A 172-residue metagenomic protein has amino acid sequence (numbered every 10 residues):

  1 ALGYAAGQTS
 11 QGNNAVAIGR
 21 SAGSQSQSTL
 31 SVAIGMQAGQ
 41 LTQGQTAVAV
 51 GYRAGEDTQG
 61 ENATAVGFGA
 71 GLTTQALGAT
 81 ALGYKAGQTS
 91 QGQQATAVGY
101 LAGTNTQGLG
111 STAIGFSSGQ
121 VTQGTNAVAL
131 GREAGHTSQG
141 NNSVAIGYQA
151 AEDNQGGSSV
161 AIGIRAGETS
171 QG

Functional and structural regions predicted by a protein language model:
A1-G172: Glycine- and small/polar-enriched repetitive beta-structure motifs of secreted/surface proteins
